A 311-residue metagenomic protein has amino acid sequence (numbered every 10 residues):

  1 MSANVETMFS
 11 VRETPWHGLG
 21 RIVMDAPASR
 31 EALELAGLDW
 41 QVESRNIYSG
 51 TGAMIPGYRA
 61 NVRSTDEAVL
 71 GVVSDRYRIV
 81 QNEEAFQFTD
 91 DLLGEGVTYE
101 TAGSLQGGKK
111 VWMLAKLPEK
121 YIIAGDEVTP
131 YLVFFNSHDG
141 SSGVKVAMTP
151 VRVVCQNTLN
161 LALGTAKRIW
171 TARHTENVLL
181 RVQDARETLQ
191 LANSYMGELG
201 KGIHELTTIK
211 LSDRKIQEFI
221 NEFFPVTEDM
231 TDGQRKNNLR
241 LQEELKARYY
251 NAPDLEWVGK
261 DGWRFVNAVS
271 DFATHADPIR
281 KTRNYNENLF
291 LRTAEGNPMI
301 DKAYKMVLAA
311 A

Functional and structural regions predicted by a protein language model:
M1-I47, E119-A311: Intrinsically disordered, low-complexity regions enriched in serine/threonine
M1-L105: N-terminal low-complexity, intrinsically disordered segments
N61, M113-A115, F134: Generic structural hydrophobic/aromatic packing signal, biased to beta-strands
A85, K109-V111, V128: Residues at beta-strand starts and edge strands
G94-I123, F224: Ser/Thr-rich, low-complexity intrinsically disordered terminal regions
